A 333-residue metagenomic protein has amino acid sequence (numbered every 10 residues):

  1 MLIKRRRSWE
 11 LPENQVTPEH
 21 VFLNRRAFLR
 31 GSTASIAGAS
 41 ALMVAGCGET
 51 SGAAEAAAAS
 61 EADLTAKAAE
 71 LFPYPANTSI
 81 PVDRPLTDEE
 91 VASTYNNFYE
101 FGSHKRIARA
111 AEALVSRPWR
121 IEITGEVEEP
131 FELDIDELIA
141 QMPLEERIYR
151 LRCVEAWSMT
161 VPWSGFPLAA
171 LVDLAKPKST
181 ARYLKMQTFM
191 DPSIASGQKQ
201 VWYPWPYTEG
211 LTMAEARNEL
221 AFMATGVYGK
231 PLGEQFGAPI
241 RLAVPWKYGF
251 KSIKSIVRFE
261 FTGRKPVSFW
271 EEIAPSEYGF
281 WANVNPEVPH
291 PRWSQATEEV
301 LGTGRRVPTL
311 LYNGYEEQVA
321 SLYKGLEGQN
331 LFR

Functional and structural regions predicted by a protein language model:
M1-A27, A34-L42: N-terminal secretory signal peptides
W9-V16, G48-P75: N-terminal leader/transition segments
V21-A27, G38-D63: N-terminal twin-arginine translocation
A27-G31, M43-C47, L242, Y248 (+1 more regions): Hydrophobic transmembrane signal anchors and adjacent membrane-proximal interface regions, especially in viral
F28, A56, S196-Q200: Short alpha-helix boundary/capping motifs
G31-S32, L171: Generic alpha-helical secondary-structure signal
A62, A66-R333: Structured, non-membrane catalytic/scaffold regions adjacent to prosthetic-group chemistry
